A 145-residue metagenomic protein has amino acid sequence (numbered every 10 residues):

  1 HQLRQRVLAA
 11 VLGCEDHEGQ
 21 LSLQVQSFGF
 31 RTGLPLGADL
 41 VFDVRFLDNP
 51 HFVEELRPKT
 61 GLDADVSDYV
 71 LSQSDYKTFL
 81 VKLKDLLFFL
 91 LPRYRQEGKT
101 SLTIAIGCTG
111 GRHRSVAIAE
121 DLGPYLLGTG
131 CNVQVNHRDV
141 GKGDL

Functional and structural regions predicted by a protein language model:
H1-I104, L127-T129, D139-L145: C-terminal accessory "lid"/substrate-recognition subdomains
S101-G123: Catalytic cysteine-centered active loop of the rhodanese-like fold, especially the PTP/DSP P-loop
G123-V133: Post-Walker A helix-loop "phosphate-sensing" segment adjacent to the P-loop in P-loop NTPases
V135-H137: A structural preference for short, hydrophobic beta-strand core positions in alpha/beta folds
